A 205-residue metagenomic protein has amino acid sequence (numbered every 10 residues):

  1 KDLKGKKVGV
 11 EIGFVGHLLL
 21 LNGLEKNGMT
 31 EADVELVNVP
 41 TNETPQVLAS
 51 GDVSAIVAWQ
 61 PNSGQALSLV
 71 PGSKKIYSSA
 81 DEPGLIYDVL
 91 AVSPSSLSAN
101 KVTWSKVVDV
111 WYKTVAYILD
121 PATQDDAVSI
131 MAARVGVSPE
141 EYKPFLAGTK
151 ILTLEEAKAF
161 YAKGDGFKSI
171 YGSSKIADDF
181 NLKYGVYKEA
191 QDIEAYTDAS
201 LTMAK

Functional and structural regions predicted by a protein language model:
K1-L69: Bilobed "Venus flytrap"/periplasmic-binding protein-like clamshell domains and structurally analogous long
K7-I12, P40-T41, V92-S95, Y142-F145 (+1 more regions): Short acidic/polar alpha-helix capping motifs at helix-coil junctions
G13, T41, A80-D81, L201: Residues that form or immediately flank small-molecule/cofactor binding pockets and catalytic motifs
G13, V34, I76, E141-Y142 (+1 more regions): Residue-level detector of family-conserved "landmark" positions at structurally sensitive sites
E25, T30, V137-S138, Y187-K188: Short coil/loop linkers at secondary-structure junctions
N42-G136: Pocket-lining segment of extracytoplasmic ligand-binding domains
S98-V186: Secondary-structure end/capping motifs
A177-K205: Hinge/cleft segment of the Venus flytrap/periplasmic-binding protein
